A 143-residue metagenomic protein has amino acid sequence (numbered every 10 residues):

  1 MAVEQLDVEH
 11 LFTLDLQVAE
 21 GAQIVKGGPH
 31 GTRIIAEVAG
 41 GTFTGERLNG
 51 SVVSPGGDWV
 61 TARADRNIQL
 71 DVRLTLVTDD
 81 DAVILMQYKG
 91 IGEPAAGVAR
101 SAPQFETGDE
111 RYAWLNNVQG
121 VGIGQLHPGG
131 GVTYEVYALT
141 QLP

Functional and structural regions predicted by a protein language model:
M1-P143: Beta-strand-enriched cores of mature, soluble protein domains
